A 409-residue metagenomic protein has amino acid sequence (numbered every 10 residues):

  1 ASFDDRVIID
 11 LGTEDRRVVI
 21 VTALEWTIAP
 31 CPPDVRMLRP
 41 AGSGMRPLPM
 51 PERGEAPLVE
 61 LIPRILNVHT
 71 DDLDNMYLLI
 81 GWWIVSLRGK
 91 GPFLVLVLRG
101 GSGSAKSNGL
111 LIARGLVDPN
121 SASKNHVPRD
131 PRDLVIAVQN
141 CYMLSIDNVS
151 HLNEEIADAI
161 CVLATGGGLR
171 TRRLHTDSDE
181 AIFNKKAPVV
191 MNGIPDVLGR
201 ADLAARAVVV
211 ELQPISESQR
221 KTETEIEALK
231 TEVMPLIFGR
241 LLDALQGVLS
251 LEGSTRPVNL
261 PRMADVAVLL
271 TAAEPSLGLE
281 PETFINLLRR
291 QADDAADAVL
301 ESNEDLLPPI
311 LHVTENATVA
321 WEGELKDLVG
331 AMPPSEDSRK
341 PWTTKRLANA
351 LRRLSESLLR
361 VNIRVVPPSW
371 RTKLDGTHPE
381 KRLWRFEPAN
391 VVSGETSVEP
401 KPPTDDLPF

Functional and structural regions predicted by a protein language model:
A1-R53, I136, G247, L251 (+2 more regions): N-terminal nucleic-acid engagement/recognition segments and initiation subdomains in replication, restriction
E25-N140, L270: P-loop NTPase catalytic core of nucleic-acid-dependent motor ATPases
D118, A157-A181: Conserved catalytic/switch belt of AAA+ P-loop NTPases
L134-A137, R173-M191: AAA+/SF3 P-loop NTPase mechanochemical coupling elements
N140-Y142, G167, K185-P188, D202-A207 (+1 more regions): Short glycine-/polar-rich loops that comprise or flank the Walker A/P-loop and associated switch/sensor motifs
M143-A164, D196-A205: Conserved AAA+/SF3 P-loop NTPase catalytic/coupling segment centered on the Walker-B
I146, L152, V248-F409: DNA transaction DNA-binding modules
G199-E217: A short helix-turn-beta junction within AAA+ P-loop NTPase domains corresponding to the substrate/partner-engaging
